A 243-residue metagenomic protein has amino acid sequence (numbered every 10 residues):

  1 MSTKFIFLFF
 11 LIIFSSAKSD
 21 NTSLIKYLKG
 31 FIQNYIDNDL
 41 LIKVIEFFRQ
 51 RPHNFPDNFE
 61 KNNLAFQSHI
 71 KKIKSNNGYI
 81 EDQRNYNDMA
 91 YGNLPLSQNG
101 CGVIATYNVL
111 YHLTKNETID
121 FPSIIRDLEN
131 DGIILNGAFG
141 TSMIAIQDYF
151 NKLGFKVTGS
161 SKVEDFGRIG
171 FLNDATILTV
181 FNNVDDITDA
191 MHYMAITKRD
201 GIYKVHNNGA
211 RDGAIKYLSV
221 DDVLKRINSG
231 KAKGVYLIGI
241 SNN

Functional and structural regions predicted by a protein language model:
M1: DNA replication initiation on ssDNA origins
K4-A17: Cleavable N-terminal signal peptides of Sec/SRP-targeted secreted and luminal proteins
F7-F9, Y91, R168, D186: Generic marker of residues within folded, mature protein domains
I13-S15, S97, H192: Generic detector of short, well-ordered, non-transmembrane alpha-helical segments enriched in hydrophobic residues
K18-L135: Active-site-adjacent structural segments surrounding the nucleophilic cysteine of cysteine proteases and isopeptidases
Y27-G30, I36, E46, Y111 (+1 more regions): Conserved active-site-adjacent core of cysteine acyl-enzyme catalytic domains
